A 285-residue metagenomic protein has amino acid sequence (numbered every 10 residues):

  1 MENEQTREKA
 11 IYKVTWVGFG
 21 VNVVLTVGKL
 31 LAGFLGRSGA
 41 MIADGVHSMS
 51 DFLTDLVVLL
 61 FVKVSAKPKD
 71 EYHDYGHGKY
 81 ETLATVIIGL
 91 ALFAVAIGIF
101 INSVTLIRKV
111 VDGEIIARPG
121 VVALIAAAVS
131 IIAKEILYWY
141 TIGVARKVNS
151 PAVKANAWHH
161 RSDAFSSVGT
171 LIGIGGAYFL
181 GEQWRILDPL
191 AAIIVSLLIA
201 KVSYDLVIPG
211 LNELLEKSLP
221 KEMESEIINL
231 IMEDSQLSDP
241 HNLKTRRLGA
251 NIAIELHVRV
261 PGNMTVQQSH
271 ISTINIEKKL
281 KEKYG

Functional and structural regions predicted by a protein language model:
M1-E222, E226: Alpha-helical transmembrane cores and adjacent cytosolic helix/loop segments of polytopic membrane transporters
M1-V14, Y72, Y80, V202-G285: Peripheral (non-transmembrane) domains and long loops of multi-pass membrane proteins
